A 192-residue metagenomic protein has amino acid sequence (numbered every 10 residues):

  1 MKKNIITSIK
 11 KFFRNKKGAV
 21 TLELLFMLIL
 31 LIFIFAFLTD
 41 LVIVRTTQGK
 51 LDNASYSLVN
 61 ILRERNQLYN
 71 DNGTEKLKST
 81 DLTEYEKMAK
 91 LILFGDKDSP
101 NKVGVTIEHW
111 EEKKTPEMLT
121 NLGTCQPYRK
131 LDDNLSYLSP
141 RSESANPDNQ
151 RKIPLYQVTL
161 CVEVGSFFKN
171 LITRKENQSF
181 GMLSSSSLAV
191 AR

Functional and structural regions predicted by a protein language model:
M1-K3, K97-D98: Short linear motifs in intrinsically disordered
K2-A89: Alpha-helical assembly-interface signal, strongest on the long, hydrophobic N-terminal helix that forms
R65-R192: Short, conserved structural patches
